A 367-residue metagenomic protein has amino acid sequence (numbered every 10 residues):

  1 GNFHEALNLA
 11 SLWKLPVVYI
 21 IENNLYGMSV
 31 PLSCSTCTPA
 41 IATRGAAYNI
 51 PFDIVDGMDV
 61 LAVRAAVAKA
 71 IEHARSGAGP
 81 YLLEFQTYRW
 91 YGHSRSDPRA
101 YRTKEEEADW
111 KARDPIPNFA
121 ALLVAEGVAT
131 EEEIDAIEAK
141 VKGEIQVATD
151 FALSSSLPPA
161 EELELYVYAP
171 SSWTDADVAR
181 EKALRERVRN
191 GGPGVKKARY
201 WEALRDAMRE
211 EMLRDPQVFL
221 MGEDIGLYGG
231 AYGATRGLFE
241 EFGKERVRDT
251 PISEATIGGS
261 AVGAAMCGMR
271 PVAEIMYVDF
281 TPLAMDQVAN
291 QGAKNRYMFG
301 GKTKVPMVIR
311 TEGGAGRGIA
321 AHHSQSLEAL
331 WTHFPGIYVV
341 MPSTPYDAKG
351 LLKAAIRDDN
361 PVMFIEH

Functional and structural regions predicted by a protein language model:
G1-V147, F151-S154, T332-H367: Glycine-rich ThDP/TPP pyrophosphate-binding loop and its adjacent helix/strand module within ThDP-dependent enzymes
E5, L12, E164-E366: Thiamine diphosphate
V18-I20, P80-L82, H93, R102 (+8 more regions): Alpha-helical protein-protein interaction elements
Y26-S29, L61-A62, R89-H93, P159 (+3 more regions): Flexible loop/turn segments at secondary-structure boundaries
S94, T103, A112, E161 (+2 more regions): Short linear sequence motifs
L153-E161: Hydrophobic alpha-helical membrane-spanning segments
